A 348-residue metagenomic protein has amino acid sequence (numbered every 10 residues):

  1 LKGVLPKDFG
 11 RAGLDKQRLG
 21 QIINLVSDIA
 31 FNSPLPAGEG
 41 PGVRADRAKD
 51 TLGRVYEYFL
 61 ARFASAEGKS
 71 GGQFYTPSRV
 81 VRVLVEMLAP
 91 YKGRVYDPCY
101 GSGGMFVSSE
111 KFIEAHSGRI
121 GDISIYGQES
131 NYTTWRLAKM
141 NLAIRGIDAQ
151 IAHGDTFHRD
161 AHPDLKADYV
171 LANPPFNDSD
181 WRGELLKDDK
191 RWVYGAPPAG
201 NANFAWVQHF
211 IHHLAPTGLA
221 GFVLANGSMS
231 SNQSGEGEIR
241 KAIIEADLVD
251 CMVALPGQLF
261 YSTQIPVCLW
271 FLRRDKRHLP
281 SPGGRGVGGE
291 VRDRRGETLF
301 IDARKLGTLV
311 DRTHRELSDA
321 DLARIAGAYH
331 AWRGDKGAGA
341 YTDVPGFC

Functional and structural regions predicted by a protein language model:
L1-Y91, Q150-A161, A254-G257, D293-T308 (+1 more regions): Non-catalytic, mostly N-terminal accessory regions of nucleic-acid modification and defense proteins
K16-L19, K49-L52, F106, E236 (+1 more regions): Alpha-helix initiation and N-capping motif
L25, I29, Y58, R62 (+8 more regions): Conserved, well-folded catalytic cores of nucleic-acid-processing and energy-transducing macromolecular machines
P34-P36, L279-P282: Low-complexity, intrinsically disordered short segments enriched for Gly/Pro and polybasic residues
G38-G40, G283-G286: Glycine-biased, low-complexity coil/linker segments
S70-A172, N177-W181, L186-V193, F204-A205 (+3 more regions): Conserved S-adenosyl-L-methionine
D164-L279, R292-C348: A conserved structural/catalytic subdomain of Rossmann-like adenosyl-cofactor enzymes
